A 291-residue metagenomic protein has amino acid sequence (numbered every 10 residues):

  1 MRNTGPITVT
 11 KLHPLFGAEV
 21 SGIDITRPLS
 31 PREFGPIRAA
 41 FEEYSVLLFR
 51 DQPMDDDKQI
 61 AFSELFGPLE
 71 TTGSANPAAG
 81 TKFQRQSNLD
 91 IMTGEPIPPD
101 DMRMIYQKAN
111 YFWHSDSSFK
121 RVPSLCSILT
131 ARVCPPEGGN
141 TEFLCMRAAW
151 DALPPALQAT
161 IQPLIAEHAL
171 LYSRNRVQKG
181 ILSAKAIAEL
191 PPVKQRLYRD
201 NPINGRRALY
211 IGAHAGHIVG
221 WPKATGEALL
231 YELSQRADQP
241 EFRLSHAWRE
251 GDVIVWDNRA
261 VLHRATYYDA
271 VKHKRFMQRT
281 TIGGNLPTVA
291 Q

Functional and structural regions predicted by a protein language model:
R2-V255, R259-Q291: Fe(II)/2-oxoglutarate oxygenase catalytic core
